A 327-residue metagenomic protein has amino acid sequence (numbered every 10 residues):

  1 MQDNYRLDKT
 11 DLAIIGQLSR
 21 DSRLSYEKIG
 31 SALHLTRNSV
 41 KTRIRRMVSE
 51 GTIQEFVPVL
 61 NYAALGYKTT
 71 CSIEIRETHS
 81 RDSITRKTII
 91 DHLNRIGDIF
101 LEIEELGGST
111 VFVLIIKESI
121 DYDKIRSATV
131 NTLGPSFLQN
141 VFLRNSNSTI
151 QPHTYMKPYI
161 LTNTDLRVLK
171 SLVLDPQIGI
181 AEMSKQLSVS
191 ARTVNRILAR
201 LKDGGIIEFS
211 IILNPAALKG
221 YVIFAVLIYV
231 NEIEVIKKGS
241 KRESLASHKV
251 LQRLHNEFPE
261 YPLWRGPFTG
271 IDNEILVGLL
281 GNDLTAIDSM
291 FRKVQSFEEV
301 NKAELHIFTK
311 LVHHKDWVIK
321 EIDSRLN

Functional and structural regions predicted by a protein language model:
M1-N327: A compositional/biophysical signature of low hydrophobicity enriched in polar/charged and small residues
